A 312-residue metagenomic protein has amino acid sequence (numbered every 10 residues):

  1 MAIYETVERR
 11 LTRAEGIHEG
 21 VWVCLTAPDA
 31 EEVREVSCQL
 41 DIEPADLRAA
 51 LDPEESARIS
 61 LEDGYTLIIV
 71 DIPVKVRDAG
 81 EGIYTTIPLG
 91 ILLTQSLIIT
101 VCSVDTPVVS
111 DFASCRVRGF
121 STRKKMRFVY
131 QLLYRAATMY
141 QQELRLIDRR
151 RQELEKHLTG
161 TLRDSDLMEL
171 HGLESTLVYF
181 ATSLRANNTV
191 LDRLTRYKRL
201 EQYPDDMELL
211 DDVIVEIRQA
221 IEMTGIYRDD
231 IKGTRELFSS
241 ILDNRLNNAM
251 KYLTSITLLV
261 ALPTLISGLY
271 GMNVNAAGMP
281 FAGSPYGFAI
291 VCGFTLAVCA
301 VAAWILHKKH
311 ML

Functional and structural regions predicted by a protein language model:
M1-Y203, L209-D212, E216-I226, M311-L312: Peripheral, non-transmembrane regulatory/ligand-interaction domains of membrane transport proteins
D41, V215-L312: Hydrophobic alpha-helical transmembrane segments and their immediately adjacent juxtamembrane loops
